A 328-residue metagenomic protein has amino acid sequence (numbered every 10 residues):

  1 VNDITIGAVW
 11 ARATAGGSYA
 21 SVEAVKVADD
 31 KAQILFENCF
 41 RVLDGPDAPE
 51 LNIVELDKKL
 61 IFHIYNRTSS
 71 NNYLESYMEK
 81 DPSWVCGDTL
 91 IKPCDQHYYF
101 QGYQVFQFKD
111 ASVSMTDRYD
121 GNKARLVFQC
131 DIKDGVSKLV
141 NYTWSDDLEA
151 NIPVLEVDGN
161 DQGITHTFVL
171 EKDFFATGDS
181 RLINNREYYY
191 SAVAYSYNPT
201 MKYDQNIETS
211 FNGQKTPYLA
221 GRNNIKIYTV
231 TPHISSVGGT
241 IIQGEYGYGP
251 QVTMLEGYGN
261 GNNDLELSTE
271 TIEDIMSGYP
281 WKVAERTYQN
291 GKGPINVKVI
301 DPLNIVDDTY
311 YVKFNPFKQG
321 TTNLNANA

Functional and structural regions predicted by a protein language model:
V1-A328: Extracellular/surface-associated beta-sandwich interaction domains
